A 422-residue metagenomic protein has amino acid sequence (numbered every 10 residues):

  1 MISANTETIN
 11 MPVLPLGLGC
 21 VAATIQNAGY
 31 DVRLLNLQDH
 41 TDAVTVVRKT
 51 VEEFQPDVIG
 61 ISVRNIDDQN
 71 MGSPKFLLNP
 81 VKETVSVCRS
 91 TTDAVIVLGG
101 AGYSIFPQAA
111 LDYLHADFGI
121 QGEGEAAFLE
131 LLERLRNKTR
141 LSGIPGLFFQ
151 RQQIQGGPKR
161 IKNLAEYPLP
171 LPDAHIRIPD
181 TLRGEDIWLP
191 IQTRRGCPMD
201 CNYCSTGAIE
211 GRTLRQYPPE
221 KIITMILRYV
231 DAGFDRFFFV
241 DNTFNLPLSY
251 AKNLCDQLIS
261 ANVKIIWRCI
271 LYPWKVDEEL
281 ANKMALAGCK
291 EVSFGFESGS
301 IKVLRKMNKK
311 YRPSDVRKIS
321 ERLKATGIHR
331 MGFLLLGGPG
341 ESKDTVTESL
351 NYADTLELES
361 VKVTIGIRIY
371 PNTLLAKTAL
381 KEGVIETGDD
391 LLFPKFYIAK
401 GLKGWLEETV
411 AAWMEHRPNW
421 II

Functional and structural regions predicted by a protein language model:
M1-L227, D231-A232: Acidic, low-complexity intrinsically disordered segments
M1-T6, F148, Q153, H329 (+1 more regions): C-terminal accessory regions of radical SAM enzymes
N27-V32, V87-A94, A232, A261 (+5 more regions): A structural motif corresponding to the C-terminal end of an alpha-helix and its immediate exit/capping segment
D31-R33, I96, F237, W267 (+2 more regions): Hydrophobic anchor at the start of a short beta-strand that flanks the dinucleotide cofactor-binding loop
L37, Y272, G299-N308, S320-T345 (+2 more regions): Conserved strand-turn element in the central/C-terminal portion of the radical SAM core barrel that lines
G60-V63, G124, A281-G299, V361-I367: Non-cysteine beta-strand/loop elements that form the S-adenosyl-L-methionine
P107-Y113, L280, G340-D354: Catalytic cores of alpha/beta
L171-F333, N351: Radical SAM [4Fe-4S] cluster-binding motif and immediate context
